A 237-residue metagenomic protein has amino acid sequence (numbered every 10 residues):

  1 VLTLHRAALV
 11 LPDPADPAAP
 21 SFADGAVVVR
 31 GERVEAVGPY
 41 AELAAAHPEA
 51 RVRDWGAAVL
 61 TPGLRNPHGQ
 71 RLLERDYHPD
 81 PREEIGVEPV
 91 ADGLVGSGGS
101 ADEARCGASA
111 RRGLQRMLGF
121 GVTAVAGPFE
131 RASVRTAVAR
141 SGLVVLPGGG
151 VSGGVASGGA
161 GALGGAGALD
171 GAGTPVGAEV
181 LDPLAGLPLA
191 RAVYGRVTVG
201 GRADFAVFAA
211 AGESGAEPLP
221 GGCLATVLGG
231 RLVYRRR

Functional and structural regions predicted by a protein language model:
V1-A46, G171-G173, G177-L219, V227-R237: N-terminal metal-binding scaffold of metallo-dependent hydrolase/deaminase domains
L2-R6, A44-G93, A104: Replace "His-x-His-based motif
A45, T61, A156-D170, T174-V176: Long, low-complexity intrinsically disordered regions
L94-A101, E179-P183: Short, basic, glycine/proline-bearing loop/turn elements
S97-G119: Alpha-helix-centered segments that form part of catalytic cores
Q115-L118, T136, T198: Alpha-helical segments flanking ligand/cofactor-binding loops in enzyme cores
F120-A162, A168: Active-site loop-helix segments enriched in His/Asp/Glu that coordinate and activate a nucleophilic water at divalent
